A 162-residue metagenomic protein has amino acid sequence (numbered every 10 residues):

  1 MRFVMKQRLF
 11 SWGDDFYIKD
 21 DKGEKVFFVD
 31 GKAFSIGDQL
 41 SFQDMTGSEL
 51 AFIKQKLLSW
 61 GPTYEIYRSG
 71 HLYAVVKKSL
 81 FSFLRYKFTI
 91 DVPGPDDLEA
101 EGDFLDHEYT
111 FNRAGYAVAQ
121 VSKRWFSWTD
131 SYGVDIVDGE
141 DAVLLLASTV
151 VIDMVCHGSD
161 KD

Functional and structural regions predicted by a protein language model:
M1-D162: Intrinsically disordered, low-complexity proline/glycine-rich segments
